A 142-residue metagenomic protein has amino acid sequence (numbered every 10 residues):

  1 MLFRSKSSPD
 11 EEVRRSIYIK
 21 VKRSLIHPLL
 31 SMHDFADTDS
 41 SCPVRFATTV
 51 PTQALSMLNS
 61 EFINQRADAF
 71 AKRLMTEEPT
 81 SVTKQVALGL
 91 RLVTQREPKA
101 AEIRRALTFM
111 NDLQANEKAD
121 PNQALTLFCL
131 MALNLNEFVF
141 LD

Functional and structural regions predicted by a protein language model:
M1-V93, E97, A132-D142: An acidic, gly/pro-interrupted, aromatic-rich
S8-E11, A119-A124: Extracellular/periplasmic catalytic domains that process cell-envelope and extracellular macromolecules
T80-V82, A115-N122: Short, charged, surface-exposed loops that flank catalytic or proteolytic processing sites
A87, K99-L107: Short, well-structured alpha-helical segments
V93, A106-A115: Amphipathic alpha-helical segments that form the core helices of the histone-fold
F128: Globin-like tetrapyrrole-binding proteins
